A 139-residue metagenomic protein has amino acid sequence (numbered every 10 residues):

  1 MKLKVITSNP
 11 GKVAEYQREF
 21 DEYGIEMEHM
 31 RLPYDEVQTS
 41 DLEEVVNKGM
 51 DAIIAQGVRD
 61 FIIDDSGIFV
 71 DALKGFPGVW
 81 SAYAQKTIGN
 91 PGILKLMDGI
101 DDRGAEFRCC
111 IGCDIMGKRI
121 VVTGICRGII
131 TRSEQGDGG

Functional and structural regions predicted by a protein language model:
M1-K4, G11-G139: Anionic-ligand binding patches
